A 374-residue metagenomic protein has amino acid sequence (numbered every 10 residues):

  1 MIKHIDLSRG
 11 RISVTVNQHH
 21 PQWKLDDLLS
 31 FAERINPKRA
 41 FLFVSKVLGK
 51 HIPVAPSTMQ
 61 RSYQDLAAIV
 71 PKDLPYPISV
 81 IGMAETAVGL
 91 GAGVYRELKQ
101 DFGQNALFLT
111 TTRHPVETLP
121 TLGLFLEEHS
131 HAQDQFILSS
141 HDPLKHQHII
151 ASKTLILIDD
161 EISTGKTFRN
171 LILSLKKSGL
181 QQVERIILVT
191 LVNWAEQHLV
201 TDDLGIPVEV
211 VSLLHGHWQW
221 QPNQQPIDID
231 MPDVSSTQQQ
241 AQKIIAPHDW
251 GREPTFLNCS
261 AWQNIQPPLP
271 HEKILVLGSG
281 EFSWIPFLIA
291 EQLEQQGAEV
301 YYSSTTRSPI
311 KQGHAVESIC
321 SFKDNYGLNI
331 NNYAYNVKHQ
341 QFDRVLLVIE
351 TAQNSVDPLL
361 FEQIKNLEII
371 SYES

Functional and structural regions predicted by a protein language model:
M1-S374: PRPP-associated nucleotide enzymes
